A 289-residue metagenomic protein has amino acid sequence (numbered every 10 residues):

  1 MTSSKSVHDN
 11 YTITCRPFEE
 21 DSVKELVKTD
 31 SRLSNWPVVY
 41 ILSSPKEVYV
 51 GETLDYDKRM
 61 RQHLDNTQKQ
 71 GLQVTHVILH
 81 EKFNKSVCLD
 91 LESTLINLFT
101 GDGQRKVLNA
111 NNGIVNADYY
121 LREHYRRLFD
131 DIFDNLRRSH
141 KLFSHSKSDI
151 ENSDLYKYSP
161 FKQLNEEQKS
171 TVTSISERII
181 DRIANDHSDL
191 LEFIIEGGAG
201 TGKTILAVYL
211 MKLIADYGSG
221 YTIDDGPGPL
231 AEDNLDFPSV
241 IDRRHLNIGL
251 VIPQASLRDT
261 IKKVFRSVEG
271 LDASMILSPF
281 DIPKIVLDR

Functional and structural regions predicted by a protein language model:
M1-K58, Q62: GIY-YIG nuclease catalytic motif and its immediate N-terminal context
E47, Y56-K141: Structure-specific nucleic-acid interaction/processing domains
N66-Q68, V264-E269: Short secondary-structure boundary/capping segments
H145-E167: Conserved adenine-nucleotide phosphate-binding loops and their immediately adjacent elements
P160-L191: N-terminal pre-P-loop "Q-motif" helix
E192-K212, L230-L257: Conserved RecA-like ASCE P-loop NTPase motor core of nucleic-acid helicases/translocases
L213-G226, R244: Post-Walker A helix-loop "phosphate-sensing" segment adjacent to the P-loop in P-loop NTPases
S267-R289: Conserved RecA-like ASCE ATPase "motif II neighborhood" in helicase/translocase motors
